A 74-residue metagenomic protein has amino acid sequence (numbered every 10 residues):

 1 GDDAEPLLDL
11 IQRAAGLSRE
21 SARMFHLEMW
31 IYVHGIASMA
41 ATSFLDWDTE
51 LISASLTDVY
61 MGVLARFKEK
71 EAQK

Functional and structural regions predicted by a protein language model:
G1-G16, R23-L27, S53-A65: Amphipathic alpha-helical packing segments from all-alpha helical-bundle domains
D3-P6, E20, A37, D46: An extended, acidic
A14-E20, E69-K74: Surface-exposed helix-capping loop/turn segments at secondary-structure junctions
I31-D48, V63-A72: Amphipathic C-terminal alpha-helical segment
